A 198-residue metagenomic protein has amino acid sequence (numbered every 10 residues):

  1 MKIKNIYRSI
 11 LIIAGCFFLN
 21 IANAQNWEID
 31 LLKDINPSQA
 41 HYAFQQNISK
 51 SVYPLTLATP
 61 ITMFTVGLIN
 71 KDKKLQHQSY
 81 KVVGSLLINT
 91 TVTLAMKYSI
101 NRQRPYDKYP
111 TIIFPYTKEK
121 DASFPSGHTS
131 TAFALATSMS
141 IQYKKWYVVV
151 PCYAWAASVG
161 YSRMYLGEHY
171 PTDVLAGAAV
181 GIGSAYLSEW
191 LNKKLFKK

Functional and structural regions predicted by a protein language model:
K4, H41, I69-H77, K81 (+2 more regions): Juxtamembrane/transmembrane-helix boundary motifs in multi-pass membrane proteins
K4-I12: Sec-dependent signal peptide recognition, specifically the positively charged N-region followed immediately by
Y7, C16, N20-M63, G67 (+2 more regions): N-terminal transmembrane-helix/juxtamembrane module of multi-pass inner/ER membrane proteins
L55-T65, I88, V92, P151-S158 (+2 more regions): Lipid-exposed faces of alpha-helical membrane segments in multi-pass integral membrane proteins
T56, H77-V82, V149-C152, V174: Residue-level signature of transmembrane alpha-helical entry/exit and packing/kink sites in multi-pass membrane
L68-L75, N101-Y106, E168-T172, K193-K198: Transmembrane helix-loop junctions in multipass membrane proteins, especially transporters and channels
V83-A95, S99, L175, A179 (+2 more regions): Hydrophobic, lipid-facing residues on alpha-helical transmembrane segments of integral membrane proteins
P110-K198: Membrane-embedded catalytic cores of phosphoryl/pyrophosphoryl-handling enzymes
